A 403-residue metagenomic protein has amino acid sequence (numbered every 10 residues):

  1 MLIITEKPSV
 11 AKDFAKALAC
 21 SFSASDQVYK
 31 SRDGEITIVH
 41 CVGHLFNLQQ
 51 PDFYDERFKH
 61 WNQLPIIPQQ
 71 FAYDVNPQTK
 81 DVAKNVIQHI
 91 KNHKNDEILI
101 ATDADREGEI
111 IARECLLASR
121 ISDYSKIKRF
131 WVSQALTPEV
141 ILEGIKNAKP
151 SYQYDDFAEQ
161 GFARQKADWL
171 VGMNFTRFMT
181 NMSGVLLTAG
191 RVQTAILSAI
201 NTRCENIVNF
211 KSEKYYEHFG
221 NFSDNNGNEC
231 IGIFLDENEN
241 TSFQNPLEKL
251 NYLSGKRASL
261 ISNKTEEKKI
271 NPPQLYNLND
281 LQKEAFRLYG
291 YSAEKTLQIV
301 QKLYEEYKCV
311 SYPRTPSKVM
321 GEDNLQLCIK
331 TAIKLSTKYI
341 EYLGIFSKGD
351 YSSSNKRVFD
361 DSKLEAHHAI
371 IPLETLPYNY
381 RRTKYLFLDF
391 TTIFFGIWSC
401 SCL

Functional and structural regions predicted by a protein language model:
M1-Q165, W169: Intrinsically disordered, low-complexity regulatory segments
I4, N76, K80, A101-R106 (+8 more regions): Conserved phosphate/pyrophosphate-binding and hydrolysis machinery centered on Walker-type P-loop NTPases, extending
I4-E6, C41, A101-D103, N221 (+4 more regions): Generic beta-strand/beta-sheet core signal
D13, A17, H89, E114-A118 (+12 more regions): Generic, well-ordered alpha-helical scaffold segments in large soluble proteins
S23-Q27, K126, S151-D156, R177-T180 (+3 more regions): Active-site phosphate-binding and catalytic loops of NTP-dependent enzymes
E35-T37, L45-P77, Q88, G184-E305 (+2 more regions): Long, highly charged, low-complexity internal segments
K126, L197, V310: Conserved ATP-binding/catalytic motifs of P-loop helicase motor domains
A158-E159, L170-G172, E306-F387, T391-T392: Extended, highly charged linker/hinge segments and catalytic-adjacent loops that couple domains and form adaptable
